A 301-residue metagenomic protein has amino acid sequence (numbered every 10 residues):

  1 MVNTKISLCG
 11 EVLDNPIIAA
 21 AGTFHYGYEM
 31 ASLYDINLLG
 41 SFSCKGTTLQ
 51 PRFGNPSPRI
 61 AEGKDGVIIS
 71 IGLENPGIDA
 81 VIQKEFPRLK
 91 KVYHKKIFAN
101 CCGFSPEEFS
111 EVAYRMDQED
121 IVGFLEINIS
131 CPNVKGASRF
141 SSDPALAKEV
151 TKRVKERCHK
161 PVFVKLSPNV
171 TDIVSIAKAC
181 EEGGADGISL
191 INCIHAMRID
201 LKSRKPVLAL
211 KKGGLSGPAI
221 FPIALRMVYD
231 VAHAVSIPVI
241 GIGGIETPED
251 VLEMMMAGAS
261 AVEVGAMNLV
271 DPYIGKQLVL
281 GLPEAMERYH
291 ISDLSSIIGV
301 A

Functional and structural regions predicted by a protein language model:
M1-I97, C102-F104: N-terminal capping/small domains of soluble enzymes
V12-I18, Y93-A99, R157-P168, H233-I242: Short beta-strand/loop segments at the ligand-binding rim of alpha/beta enzyme cores
A19, F42, V81, A99 (+6 more regions): Conserved, mostly hydrophobic/aromatic
T23-F24, C102-G103, L166-D172, F221 (+1 more regions): Glycine-rich beta-to-alpha transition loops that act as phosphate-gripper elements at the mouths of alpha/beta enzyme
Y28-Y34, F109-E119, V170-G183, H233-V235 (+1 more regions): Catalytic cores of alpha/beta
V67, C131-A145, I176-H233, I237: Glycine/Thr-rich beta-alpha phosphate-binding loop at enzyme active sites
K90, C101-C158, L166-P168, V174-G187 (+2 more regions): Conserved alpha/beta-domain cores
L215-S236, I240, E246-A301: Alpha/beta catalytic cores of nucleotide-metabolism and tRNA/nucleoside-modifying enzymes
